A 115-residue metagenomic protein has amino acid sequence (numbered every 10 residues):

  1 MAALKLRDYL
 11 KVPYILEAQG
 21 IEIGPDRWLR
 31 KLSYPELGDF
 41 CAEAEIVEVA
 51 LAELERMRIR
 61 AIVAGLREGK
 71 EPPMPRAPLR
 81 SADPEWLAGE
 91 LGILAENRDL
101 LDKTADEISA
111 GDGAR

Functional and structural regions predicted by a protein language model:
M1-I21, E53-R115: Short, charged, surface-exposed hinge/linker loops at domain edges that act as mobile lids or interdomain connectors
V12, I23-D26, A44: Short, positively charged
E17-G38: Short aromatic-glycine-(Arg/Gly/Cys) micro-motifs in beta-strand/loop hairpins
Y34, G38-V49: A short, exposed loop/beta-hairpin motif centered on an aromatic-Gly-Thr core
